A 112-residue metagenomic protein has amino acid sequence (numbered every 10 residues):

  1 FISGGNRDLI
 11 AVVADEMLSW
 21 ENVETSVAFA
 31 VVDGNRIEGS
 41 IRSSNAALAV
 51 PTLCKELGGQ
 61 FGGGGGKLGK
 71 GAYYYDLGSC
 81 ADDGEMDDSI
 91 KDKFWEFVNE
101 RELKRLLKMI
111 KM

Functional and structural regions predicted by a protein language model:
F1-M112: Gly/His-enriched, cation/cofactor- and phosphate-binding structural elements
